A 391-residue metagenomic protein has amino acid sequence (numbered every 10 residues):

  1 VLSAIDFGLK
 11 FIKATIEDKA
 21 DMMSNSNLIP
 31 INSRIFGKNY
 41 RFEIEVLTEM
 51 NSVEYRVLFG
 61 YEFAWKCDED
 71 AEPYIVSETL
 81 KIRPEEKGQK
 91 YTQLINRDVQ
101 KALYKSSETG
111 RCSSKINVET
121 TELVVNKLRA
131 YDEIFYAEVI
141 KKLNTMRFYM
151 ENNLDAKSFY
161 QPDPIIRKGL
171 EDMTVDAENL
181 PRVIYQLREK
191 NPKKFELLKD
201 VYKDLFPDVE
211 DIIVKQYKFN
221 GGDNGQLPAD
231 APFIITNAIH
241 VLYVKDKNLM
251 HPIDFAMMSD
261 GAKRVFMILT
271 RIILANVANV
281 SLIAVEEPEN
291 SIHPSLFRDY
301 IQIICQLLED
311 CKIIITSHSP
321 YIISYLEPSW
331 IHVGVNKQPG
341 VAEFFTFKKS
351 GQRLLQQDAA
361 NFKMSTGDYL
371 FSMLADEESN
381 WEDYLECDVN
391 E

Functional and structural regions predicted by a protein language model:
V1-E17, I234-E391: Switch/communication elements of ASCE P-loop NTPase nucleotide-binding domains
L2-P73: Conserved P-loop NTP-binding catalytic core
N25-R34, L80, G221-D230: Short amphipathic beta-strand and strand-loop transition segments with alternating hydrophobic
Y40, N144-T145, E327-W330: Short glycine-/polar-rich loops that comprise or flank the Walker A/P-loop and associated switch/sensor motifs
I44-V53, I82-P84, V244-N248, Q338: Short acidic, glycine-rich loop/turn motifs
M50-R56, E69-E72, G221-Q226, F233-I235 (+2 more regions): Short, solvent-exposed loop/turn segments that connect beta-strands within catalytic domains and beta-strand-rich
E54-I213: Electropositive, glycine-dotted interaction segments that contact anionic polymers or phosphate-rich ligands
Y149-M150, D155-L282, E391: Conserved NTPase motor "head" modules and their coupling/switch loops across ABC/AAA+ ATPases, GTPases, and GHKL ATPases
